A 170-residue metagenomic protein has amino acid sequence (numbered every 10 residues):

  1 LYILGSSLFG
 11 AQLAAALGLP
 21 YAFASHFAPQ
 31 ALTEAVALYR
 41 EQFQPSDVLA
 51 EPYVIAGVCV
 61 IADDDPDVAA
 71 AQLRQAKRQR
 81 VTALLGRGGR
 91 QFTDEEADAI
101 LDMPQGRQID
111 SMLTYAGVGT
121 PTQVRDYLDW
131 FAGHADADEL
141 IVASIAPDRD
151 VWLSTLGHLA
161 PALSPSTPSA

Functional and structural regions predicted by a protein language model:
L1-L17, T33-E34: Internal, glycine-rich beta/alpha segment that forms the wall or movable "lid" of small-molecule/cofactor binding
L1-L4, L19-A24, P52-C59, D138-A143: Hydrophobic faces of well-ordered beta-strands that scaffold small-molecule active sites in alpha/beta enzyme cores
A16-G18, A37, T155-H158: Short, glycine/charged-enriched secondary-structure capping and boundary segments
Q30-D136, T167-S169: An alpha-helical appendage that flanks or caps ligand/catalytic pockets
A132-P168: Generic C-terminus detector
